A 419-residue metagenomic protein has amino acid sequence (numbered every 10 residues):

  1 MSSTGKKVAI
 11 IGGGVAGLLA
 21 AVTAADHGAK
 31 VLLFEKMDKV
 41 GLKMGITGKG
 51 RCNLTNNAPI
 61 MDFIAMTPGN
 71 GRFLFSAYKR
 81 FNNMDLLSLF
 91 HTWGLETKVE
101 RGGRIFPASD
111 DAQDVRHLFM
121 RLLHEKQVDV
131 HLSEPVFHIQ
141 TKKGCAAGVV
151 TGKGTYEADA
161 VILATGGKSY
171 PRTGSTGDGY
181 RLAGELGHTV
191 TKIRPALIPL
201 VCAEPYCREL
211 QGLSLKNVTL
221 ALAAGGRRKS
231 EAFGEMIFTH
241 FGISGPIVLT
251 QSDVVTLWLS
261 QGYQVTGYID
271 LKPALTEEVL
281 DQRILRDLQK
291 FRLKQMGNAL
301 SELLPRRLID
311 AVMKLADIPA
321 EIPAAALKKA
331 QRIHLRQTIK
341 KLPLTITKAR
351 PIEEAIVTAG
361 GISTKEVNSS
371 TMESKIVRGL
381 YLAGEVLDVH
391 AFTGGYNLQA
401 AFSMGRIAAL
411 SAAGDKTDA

Functional and structural regions predicted by a protein language model:
K6, T151-A160, E231-A232: Core beta-strand elements of the Rossmann-like FAD/NAD(P) dinucleotide-binding domain in flavoenzyme oxidoreductases
K6-L33, A412-A413: N-terminal Rossmann-like FAD-binding beta1-loop-alpha1 element of flavoenzymes
A9-I11, F34, V136, Y156-S169 (+2 more regions): Short hydrophobic core segments
A25-K49: Glycine-rich FAD pyrophosphate-binding loop
D38-I46, I60-M61, T189-R194, V201-A326: An anion/pyrophosphate-binding glycine-rich loop and adjacent beta-alpha core in soluble alpha-beta enzymes
R51-V99: Glycine-rich active-site loop/strand segments that organize a redox cofactor
H124-V136: A conserved beta-strand/loop element that lines the FAD pocket in flavoprotein oxidoreductases
L132, H138, D310-H390: A glycine-rich dinucleotide-binding beta-alpha-beta segment and adjacent secondary-structure elements that constitute
